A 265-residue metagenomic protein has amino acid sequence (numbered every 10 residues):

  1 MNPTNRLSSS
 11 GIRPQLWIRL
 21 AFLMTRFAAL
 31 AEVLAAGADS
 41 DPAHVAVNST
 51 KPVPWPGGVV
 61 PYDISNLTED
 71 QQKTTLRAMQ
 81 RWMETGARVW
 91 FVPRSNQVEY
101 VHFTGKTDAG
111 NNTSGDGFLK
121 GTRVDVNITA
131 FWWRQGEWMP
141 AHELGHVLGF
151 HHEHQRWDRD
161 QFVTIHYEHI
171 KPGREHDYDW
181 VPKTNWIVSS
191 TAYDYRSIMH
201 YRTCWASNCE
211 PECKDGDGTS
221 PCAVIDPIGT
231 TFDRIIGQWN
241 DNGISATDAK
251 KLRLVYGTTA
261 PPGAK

Functional and structural regions predicted by a protein language model:
M1-L16: N-terminal secretory signal peptides that target proteins for export/translocation
R19-E32: Bacterial N-terminal signal peptides
L30-K265: Zinc-dependent metalloendopeptidases
